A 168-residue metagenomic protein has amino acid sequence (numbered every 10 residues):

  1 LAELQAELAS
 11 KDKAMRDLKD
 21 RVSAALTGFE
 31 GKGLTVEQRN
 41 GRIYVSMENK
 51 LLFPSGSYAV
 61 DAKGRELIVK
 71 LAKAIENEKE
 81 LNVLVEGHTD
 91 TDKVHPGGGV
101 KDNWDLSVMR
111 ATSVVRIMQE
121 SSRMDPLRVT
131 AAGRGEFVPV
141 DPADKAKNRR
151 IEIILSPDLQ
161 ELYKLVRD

Functional and structural regions predicted by a protein language model:
L1-E37: Extracellular/lumenal/periplasmic "stalk" regions immediately C-terminal to a signal peptide or transmembrane helix
D12, L52-K70, E78, H88-R167: Periplasmic OmpA-like peptidoglycan-binding domain that tethers envelope proteins to the cell wall
E30-V36, V69-N77: Short amphipathic alpha-helices and their capping/turn segments at secondary-structure boundaries
Q38-R42: Short Gly/Ser/Thr- and Asp/Glu-enriched loop/turn motifs at secondary-structure junctions
I43-E48: Short, aliphatic-rich beta-strand segments
